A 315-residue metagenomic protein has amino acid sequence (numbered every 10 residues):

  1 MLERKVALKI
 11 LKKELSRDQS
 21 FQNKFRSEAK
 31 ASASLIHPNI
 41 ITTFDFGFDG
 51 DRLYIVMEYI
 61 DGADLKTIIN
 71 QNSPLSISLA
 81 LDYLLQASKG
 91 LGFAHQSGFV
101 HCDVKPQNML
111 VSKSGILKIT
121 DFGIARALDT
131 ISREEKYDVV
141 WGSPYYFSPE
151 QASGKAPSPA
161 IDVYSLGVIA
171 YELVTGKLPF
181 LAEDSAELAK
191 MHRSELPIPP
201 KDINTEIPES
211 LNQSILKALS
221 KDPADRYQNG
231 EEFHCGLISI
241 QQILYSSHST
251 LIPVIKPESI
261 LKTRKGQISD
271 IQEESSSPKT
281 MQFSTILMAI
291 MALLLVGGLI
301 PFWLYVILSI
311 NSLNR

Functional and structural regions predicted by a protein language model:
K12-S34: AlphaC helix of the eukaryotic protein kinase fold
F46: Activation-segment/catalytic-loop signature of the eukaryotic protein kinase fold
G50-D64, I68: Conserved short submotifs of the Hanks-type protein kinase catalytic core that shape the nucleotide-binding pocket
Y83-L84: Activation segment signature within eukaryotic-like protein kinase domains
K89-F99: Protein kinase catalytic-loop region centered on the HRD/HxD motif
S143-S246: C-terminal lobe helix-coil module of Hanks-type protein kinase domains
A224, Q228-S275: Juxtacatalytic C-terminal regulatory tail of Ser/Thr protein kinases
